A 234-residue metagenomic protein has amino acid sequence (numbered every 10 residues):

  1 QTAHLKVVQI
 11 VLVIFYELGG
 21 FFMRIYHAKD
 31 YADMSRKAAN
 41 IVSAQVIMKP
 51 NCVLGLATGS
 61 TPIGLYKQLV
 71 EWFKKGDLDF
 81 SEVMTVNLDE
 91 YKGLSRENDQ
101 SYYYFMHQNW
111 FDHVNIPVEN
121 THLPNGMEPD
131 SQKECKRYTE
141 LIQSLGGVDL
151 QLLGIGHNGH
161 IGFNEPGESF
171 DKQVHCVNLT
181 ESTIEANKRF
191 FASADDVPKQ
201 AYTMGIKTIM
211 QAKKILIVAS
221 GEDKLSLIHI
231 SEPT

Functional and structural regions predicted by a protein language model:
E17, F22-L54: N-terminal glycine-/serine-/threonine-rich phosphate-binding loop
M48-K74: Glycine-rich N-terminal segment of FAD-binding domains in flavoprotein oxidoreductases, spanning the beta-loop-helix
C52, S60-L65, E140-P166: A glycine-rich beta-strand to alpha-helix segment that forms a phosphate/ribose-binding loop at ligand/cofactor sites
G55-G59, N87, P124-N125, L152-I155 (+1 more regions): Short beta-strand segments
L78-Q151: Ligand-binding beta-strand-loop-alpha-helix segment within the catalytic cores of soluble metabolic enzymes
G162-I206: Class I SAM-dependent methyltransferase SAM-binding "motif I" and its flanking Rossmann-like core
A212-L225: Channel- or pocket-lining gating/hinge segments that regulate access to a cavity or pore
L225-T234: Residue-level detector of conserved catalytic or cofactor/ligand-binding positions in enzyme active sites
